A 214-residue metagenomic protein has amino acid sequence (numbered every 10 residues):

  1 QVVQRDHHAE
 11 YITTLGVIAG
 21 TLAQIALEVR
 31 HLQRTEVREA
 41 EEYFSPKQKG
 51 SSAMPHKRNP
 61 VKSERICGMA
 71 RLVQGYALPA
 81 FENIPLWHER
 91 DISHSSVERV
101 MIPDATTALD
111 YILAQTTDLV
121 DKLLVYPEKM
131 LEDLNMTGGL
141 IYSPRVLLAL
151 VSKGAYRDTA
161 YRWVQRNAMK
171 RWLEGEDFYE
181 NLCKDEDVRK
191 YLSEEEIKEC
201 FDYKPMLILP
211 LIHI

Functional and structural regions predicted by a protein language model:
Q1-T107, A114-L148, E194-K204: Conserved catalytic-core motifs characterized by acidic clusters
N59, G154-D158, K190-S193: Helix N-cap / loop-to-helix initiation motif
Q74, M169-W172, K190: A short hydrophobic/aromatic micro-motif that marks alpha-helical segments and, especially, helix-coil
L86, M169, D187-V188, M206: Residue-level marker of structural boundaries
L123-D185: C-terminal alpha-helical interaction appendages
I212-I214: Conserved small/polar residues in nucleotide/adenosyl-binding loops
